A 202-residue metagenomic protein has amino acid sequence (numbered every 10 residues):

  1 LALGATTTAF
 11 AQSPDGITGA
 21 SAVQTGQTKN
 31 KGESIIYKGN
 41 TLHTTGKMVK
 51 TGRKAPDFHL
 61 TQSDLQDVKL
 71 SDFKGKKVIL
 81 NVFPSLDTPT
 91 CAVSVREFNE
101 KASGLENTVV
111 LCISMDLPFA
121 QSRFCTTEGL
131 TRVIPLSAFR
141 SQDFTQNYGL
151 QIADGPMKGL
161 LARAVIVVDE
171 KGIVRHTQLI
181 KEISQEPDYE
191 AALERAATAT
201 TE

Functional and structural regions predicted by a protein language model:
L1-A5: Bacterial N-terminal signal peptides
T7-A11: Sec/Tat signal peptide C-region and signal peptidase I cleavage site
Q12-E202: Chalcogenol-based redox active-site neighborhoods
